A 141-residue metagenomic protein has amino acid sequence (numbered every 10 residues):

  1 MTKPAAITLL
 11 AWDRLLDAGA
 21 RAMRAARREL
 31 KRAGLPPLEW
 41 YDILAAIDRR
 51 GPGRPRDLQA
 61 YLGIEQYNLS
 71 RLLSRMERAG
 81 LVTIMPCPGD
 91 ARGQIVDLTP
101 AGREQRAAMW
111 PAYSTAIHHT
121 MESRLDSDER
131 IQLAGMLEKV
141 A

Functional and structural regions predicted by a protein language model:
M1-A33, L98, I131, G135 (+1 more regions): N-terminal leader segment of winged-helix/HTH proteins
T8-W12, P37, Q66, I95 (+2 more regions): Short, structured helix-loop boundary elements
A18, A22-E29, L62, Q105 (+2 more regions): Alpha-helical linker/hinge and terminal dimerization helices associated with HTH transcriptional regulators
R24-N68: N-terminal helix-turn-helix DNA-binding core of bacterial DNA-binding proteins
L44, L58, L73-A79: Basic amphipathic alpha-helical segments that dock to polyanions
S74-Q132: Charged, amphipathic alpha-helical coiled-coil/dimerization segments
